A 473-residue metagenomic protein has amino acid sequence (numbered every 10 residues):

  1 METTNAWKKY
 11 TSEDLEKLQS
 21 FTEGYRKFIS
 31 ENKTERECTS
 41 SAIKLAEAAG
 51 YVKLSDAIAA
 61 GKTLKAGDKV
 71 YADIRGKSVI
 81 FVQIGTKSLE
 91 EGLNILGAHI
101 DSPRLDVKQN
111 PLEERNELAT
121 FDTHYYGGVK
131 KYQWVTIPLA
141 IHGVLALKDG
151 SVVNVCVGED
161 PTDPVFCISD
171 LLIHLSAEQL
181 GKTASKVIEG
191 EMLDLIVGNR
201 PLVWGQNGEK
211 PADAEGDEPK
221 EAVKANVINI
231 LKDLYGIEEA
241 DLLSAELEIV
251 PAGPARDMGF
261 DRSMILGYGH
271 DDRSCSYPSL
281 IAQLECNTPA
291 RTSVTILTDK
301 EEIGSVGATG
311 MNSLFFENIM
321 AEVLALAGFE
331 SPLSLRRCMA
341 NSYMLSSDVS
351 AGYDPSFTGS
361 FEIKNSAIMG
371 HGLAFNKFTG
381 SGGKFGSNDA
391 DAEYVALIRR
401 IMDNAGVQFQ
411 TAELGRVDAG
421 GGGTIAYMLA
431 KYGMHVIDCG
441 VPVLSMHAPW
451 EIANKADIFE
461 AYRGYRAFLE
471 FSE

Functional and structural regions predicted by a protein language model:
M1-E473: N-terminal hydrophobic/helix-forming segments and targeting peptides
